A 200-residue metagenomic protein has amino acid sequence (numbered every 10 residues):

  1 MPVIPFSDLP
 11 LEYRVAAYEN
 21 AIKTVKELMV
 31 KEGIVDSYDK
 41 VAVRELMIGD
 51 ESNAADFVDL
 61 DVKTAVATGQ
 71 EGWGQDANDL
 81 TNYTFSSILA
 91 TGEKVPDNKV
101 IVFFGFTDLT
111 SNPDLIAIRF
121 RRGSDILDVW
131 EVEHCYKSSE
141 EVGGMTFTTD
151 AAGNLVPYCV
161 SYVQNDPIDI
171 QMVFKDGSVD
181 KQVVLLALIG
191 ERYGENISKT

Functional and structural regions predicted by a protein language model:
M1-T200: Beta-strand-centric surfaces of beta-sandwich/beta-rich domains
